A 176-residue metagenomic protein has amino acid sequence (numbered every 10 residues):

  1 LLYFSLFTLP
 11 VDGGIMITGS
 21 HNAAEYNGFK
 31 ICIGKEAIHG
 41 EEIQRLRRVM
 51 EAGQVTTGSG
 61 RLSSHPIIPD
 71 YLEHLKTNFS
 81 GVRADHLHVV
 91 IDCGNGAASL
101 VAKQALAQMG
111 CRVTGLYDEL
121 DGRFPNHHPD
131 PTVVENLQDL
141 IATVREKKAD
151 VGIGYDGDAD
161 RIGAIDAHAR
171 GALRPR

Functional and structural regions predicted by a protein language model:
L1-G34: Ferredoxin-reductase
L1-Y3, A23-Y26, G96-V101, G157-G163: Short glycine/serine/threonine-rich phosphate/pyrophosphate-binding segments that cradle anionic phosphate groups
L6-L9, N22-A24, F79-A84, T143-K147 (+2 more regions): Solvent-exposed alpha-helices and their adjacent loops that cap or buttress functional pockets in soluble metabolic
I15, G28-I43, A159-R176: Glycine-rich phosphate-binding loop of actin/hexokinase-like ATP-binding domains
M16-I17, I91, G115-Y117, G154-Y155 (+1 more regions): General beta-strand structural signal in soluble alpha/beta enzymes
N27-K147: Gly/Ser/Thr-enriched, mixed-charge loops and adjacent short helices that form phosphate/oxyanion-binding elements
P129-R176: Acidic, glycine-rich loop-and-beta core segments that form the ion-binding/anion-interacting portion of active sites
